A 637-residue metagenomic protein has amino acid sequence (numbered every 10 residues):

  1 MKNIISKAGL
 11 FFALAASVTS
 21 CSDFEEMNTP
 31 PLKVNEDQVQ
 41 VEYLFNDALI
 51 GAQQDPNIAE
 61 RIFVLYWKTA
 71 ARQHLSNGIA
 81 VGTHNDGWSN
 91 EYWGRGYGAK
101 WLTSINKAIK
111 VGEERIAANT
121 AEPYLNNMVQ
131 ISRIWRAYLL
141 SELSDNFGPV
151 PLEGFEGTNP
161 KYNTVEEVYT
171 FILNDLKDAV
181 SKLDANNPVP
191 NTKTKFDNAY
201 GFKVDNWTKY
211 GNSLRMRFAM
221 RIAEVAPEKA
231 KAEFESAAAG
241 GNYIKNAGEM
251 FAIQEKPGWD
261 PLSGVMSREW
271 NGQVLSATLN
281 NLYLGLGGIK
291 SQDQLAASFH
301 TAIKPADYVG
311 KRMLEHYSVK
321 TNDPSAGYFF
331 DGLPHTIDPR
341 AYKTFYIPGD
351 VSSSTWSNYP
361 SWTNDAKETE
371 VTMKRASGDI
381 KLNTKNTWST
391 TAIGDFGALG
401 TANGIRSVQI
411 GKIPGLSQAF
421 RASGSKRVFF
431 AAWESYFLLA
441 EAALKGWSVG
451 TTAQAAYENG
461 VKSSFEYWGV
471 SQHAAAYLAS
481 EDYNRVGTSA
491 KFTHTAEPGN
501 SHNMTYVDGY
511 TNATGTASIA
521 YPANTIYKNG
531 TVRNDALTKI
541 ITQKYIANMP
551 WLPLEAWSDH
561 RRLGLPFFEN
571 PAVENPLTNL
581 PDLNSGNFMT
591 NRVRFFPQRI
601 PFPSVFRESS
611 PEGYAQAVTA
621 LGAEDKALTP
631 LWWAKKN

Functional and structural regions predicted by a protein language model:
M1-P30: Bacterial Sec-dependent N-terminal signal peptides
C21-T69, H74, S353, S357 (+1 more regions): Membrane-proximal, proline-rich intrinsically disordered regions
K33-V39, V189-N206, R221-R340, T344-S352 (+2 more regions): Short, surface-exposed recognition loops and adjoining beta-strand edges that mediate ligand/DNA contacts, enriched
E42, A71-N191, A422-R427, A634: Conserved, well-structured interaction surfaces
E142-P151, R221-P227, W447-V449: Short coil/turn linking the two alpha-helices of tandem helical-hairpin repeats
M313-A431, L438-L444, A455, N459-K462 (+2 more regions): Flexible, polar/acidic helix-loop-strand segments at domain edges
G404-G411, A419, K426-A432, Y436 (+3 more regions): C-terminal functional modules
